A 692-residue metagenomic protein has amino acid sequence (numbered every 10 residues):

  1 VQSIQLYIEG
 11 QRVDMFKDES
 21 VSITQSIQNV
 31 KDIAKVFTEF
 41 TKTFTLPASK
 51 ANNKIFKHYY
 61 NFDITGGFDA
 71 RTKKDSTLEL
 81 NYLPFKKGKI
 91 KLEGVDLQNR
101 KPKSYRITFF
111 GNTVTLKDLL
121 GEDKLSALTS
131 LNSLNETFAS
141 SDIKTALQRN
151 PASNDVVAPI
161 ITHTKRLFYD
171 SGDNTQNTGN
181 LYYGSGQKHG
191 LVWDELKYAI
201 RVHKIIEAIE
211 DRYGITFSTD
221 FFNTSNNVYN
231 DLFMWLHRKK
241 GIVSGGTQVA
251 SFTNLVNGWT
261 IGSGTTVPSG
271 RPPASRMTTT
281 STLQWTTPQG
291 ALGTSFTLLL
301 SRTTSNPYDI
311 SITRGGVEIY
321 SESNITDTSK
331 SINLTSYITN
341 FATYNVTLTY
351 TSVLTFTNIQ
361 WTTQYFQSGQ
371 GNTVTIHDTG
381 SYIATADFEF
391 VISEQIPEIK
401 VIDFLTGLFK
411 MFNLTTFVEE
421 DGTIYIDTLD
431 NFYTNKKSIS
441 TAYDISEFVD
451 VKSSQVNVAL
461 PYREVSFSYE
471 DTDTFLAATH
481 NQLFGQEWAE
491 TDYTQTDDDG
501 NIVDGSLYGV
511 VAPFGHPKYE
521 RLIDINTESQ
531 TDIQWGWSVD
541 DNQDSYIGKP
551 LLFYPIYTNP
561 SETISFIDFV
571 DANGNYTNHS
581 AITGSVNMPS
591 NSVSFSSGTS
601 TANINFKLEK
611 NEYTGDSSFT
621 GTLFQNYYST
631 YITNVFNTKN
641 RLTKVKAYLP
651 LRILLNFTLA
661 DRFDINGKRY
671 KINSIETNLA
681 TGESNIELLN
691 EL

Functional and structural regions predicted by a protein language model:
V1-T266, I359-F388, I392-F409, D421 (+7 more regions): Polar, S/T/G-rich
K86-G94, K668-N678: Short beta-strand-centered aromatic/proline hotspots
G262-G290, S329-S331: Short beta-strands within extracellular/lumenal beta-sheet-rich domains
T287-T297, F341: Extended extracellular/luminal ectodomain segments enriched in beta-structured repeat modules
N306-V317: Short, surface-exposed beta-strand/strand-loop-strand elements in extracellular ectodomains
E318-I338: Extracellular carbohydrate recognition and processing domains and analogous Trp-centered ligand-binding platforms
S336-S352: Noncatalytic modules at the cell exterior or secretory-pathway interfaces, chiefly beta-strand-rich lectin/adhesion
